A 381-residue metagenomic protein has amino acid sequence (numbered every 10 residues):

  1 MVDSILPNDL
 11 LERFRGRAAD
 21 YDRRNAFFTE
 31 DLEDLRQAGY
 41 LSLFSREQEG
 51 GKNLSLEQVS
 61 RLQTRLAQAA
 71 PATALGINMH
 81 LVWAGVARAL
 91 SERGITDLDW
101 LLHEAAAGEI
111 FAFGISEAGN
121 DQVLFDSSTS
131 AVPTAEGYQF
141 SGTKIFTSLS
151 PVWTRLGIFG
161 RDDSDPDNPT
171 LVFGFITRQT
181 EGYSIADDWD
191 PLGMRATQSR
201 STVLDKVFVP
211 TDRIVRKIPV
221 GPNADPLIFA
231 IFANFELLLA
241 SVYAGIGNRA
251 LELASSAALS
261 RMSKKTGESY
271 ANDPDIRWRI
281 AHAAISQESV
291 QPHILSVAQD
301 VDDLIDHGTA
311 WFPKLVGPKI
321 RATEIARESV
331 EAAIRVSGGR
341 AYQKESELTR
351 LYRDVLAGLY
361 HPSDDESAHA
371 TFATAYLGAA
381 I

Functional and structural regions predicted by a protein language model:
R15, A19-D22, E288-I320, E331-Y342: C-terminal helix-coil-helix/basic helical segment that borders enzyme active sites and/or dimer interfaces and provides
T29-R36, L43-K144, S148: Glycine-rich flavin
T143-I185: A short core secondary-structure module
I145-S150, F235-L238, G358-H361: Glycine-rich phosphate/pyrophosphate-binding beta-alpha loops
P191-Q287: Glycine-rich beta->alpha junctions and the first turn(s) of the following alpha-helix
G245, A281-E288, V316, I320-R327 (+2 more regions): Generic structural signal for well-ordered, non-transmembrane alpha-helical segments in soluble/cytosolic regions
S337-I381: Glycine-rich phosphate/cofactor-binding loops in nucleotide/flavin-utilizing enzymes
